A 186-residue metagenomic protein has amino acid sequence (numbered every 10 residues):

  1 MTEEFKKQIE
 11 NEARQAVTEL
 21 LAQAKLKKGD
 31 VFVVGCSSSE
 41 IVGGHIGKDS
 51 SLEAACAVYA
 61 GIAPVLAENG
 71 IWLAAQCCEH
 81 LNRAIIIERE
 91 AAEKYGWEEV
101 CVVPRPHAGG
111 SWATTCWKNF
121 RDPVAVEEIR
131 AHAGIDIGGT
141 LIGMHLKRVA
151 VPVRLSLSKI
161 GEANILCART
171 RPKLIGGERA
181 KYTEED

Functional and structural regions predicted by a protein language model:
M1-F32, L52-V65: N-terminal glycine-/serine-/threonine-rich phosphate-binding loop
T18, A22-K25, A63-I71, W117-A125 (+1 more regions): Generic secondary-structure signature for well-ordered alpha-helical cores
A24-L26, A108, R154-K159: Solvent-exposed alpha-helices and their adjacent loops that cap or buttress functional pockets in soluble metabolic
D30-G35, L73-A74: Short glycine-rich phosphate-binding loop at a beta-alpha junction
I41-I46, S50-A57, P64-R83, A108: Active-site histidine-anchored catalytic micro-motif
G44-I46, I85-E88, G177-R179: Short acidic, glycine/serine/threonine-rich loops at helix termini
N69-H132, I137-G138: Ligand-binding beta-strand-loop-alpha-helix segment within the catalytic cores of soluble metabolic enzymes
T114, K118-D186: Glycine-rich, aromatic-bearing surface loops/beta-hairpins
